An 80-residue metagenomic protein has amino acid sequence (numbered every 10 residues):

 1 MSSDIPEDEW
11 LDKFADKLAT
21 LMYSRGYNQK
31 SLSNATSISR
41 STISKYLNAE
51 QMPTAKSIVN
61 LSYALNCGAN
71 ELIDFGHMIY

Functional and structural regions predicted by a protein language model:
M1-N28: A short, Lys/Arg-rich alpha-helix, primarily the initiator
M22, S33, S62: The alpha-helix within a helix-turn-helix
Y23, S37, N48-E50, H77: Residue-level detection of the helix-turn-helix DNA-binding "recognition helix"
R25-K45: Short alpha-helical DNA-recognition segment
K56-E71: DNA major-groove recognition helix of helix-turn-helix/homeodomain DNA-binding modules
E71-Y80: Short amphipathic recognition helices of helix-turn-helix/homeodomain-type DNA-binding modules
